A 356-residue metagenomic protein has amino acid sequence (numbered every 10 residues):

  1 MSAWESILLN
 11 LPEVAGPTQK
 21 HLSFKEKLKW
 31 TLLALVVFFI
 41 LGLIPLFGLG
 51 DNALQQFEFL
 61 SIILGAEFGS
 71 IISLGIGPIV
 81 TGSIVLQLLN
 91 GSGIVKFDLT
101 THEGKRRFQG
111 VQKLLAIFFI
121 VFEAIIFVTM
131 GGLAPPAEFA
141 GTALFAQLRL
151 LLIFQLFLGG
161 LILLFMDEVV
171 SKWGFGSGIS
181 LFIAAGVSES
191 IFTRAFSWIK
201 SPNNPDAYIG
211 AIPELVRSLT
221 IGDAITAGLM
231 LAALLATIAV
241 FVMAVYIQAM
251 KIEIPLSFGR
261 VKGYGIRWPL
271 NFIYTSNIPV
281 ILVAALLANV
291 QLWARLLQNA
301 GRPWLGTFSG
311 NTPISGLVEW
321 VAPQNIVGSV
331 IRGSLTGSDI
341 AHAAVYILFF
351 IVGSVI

Functional and structural regions predicted by a protein language model:
M1-I356: Core subunits and conserved enzymes of cellular information-processing and envelope-translocation systems across
